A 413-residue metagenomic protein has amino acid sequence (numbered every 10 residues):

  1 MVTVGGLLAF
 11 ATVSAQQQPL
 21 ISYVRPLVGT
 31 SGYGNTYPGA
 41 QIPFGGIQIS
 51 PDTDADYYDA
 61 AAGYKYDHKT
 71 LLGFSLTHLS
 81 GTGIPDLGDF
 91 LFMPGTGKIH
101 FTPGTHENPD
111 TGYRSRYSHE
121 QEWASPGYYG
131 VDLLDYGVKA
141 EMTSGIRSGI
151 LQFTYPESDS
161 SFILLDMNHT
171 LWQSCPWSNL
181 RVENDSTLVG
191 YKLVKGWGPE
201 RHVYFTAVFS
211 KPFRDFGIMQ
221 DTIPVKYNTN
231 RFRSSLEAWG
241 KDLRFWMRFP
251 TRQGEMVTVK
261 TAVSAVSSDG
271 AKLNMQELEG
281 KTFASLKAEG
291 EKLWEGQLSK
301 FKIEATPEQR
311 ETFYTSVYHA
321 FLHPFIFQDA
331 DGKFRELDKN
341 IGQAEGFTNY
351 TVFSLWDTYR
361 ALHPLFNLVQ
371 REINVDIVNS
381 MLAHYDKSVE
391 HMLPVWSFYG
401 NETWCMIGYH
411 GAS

Functional and structural regions predicted by a protein language model:
M1-Q17: Bacterial Sec-dependent N-terminal signal peptides
Q16-S413: Accessory carbohydrate-recognition regions in carbohydrate-active enzymes
